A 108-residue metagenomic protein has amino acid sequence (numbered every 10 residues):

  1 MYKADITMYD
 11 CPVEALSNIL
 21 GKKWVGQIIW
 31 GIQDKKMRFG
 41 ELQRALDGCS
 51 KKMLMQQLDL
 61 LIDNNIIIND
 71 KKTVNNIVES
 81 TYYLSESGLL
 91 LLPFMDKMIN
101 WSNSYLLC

Functional and structural regions predicted by a protein language model:
M1-Y2: Long, low-complexity, charged/polar intrinsically disordered regions in eukaryotic proteins
M8, W30, E86-C108: Amphipathic alpha-helical dimerization/coiled-coil segments that flank or bridge DNA-binding/regulatory modules
C11-M53, K72-Y82: N-terminal helix-turn-helix DNA-binding core of bacterial DNA-binding proteins
L54, L58-L61: Basic amphipathic alpha-helical segments that dock to polyanions
I62-K72: A short, conserved structural fragment
I68, E79-S87, L92: A basic, often C-terminal nucleic-acid-binding module that engages the phosphate backbone, implemented in DNA
